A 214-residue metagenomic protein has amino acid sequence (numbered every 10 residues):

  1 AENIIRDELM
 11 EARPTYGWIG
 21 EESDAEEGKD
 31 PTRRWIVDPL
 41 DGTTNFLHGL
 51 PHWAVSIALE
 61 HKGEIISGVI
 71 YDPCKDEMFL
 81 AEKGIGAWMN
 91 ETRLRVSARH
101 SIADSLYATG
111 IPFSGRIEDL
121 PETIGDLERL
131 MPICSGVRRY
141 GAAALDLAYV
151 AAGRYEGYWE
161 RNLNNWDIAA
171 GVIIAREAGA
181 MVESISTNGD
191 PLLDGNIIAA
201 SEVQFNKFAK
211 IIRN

Functional and structural regions predicted by a protein language model:
A1-L40, M181, G189, V203-R213: N-terminal subdomain of lithium-sensitive/metallo-dependent phosphomonoesterases centered on the IMPase/IPPase/PAP
E2, E21-E22, D38-D41, N45 (+3 more regions): Acidic active-site catalytic centers that drive phospho-/nucleotidyl reactions and related ester hydrolyses
I5, L9, T43, D72 (+5 more regions): Residue-level signal for inorganic ion chemistry
E27-K29, K62, L80, A98-S101 (+1 more regions): Solvent-exposed alpha-helices and their adjacent loops that cap or buttress functional pockets in soluble metabolic
K29-W88: DPxDG-like acidic metal-binding loop motif
E60-E64, C74, K83-G86, T92 (+3 more regions): Short loop segments at secondary-structure junctions
R95-N214: An extended, acidic
